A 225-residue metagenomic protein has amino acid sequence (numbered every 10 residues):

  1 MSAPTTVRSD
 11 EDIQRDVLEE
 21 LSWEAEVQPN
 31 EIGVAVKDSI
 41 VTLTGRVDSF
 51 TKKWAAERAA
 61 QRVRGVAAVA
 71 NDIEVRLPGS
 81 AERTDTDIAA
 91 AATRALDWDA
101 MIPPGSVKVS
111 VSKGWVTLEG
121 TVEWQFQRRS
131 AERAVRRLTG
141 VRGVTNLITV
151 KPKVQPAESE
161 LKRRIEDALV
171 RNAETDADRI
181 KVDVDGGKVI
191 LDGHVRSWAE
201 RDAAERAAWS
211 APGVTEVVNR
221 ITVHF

Functional and structural regions predicted by a protein language model:
M1-F225: N-terminal targeting leaders
